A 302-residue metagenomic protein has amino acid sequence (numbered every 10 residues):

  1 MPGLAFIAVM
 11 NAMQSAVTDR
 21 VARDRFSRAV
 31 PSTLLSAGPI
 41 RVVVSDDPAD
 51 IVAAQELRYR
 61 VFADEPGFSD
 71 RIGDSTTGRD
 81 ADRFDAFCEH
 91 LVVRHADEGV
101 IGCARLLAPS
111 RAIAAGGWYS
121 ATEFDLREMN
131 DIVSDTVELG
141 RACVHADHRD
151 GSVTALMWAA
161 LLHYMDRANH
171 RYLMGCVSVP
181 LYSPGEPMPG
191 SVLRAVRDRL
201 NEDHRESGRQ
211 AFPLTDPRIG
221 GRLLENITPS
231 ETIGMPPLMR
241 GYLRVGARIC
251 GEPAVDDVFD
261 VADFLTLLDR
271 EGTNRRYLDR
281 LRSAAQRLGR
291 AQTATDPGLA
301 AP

Functional and structural regions predicted by a protein language model:
P2-P48: Conserved N-terminal entry element of GNAT/NAT acetyltransferase domains
R23-V30, F62-G73, E186, D216-G221: Short, positively charged
V30-I101, R105-S110: Short amphipathic alpha-helix that is part of the acyltransferase structural core
P109-R248, P253-V255, F259-V261, G272: Acyl-donor binding region in acyl/amide transferases
A262-D263, L268: Chromatin/DNA-recognition segments of nuclear transcriptional regulators
N274-D279: Long, contiguous binding/interaction regions
A284-P302: Short, cationic low-complexity segments
